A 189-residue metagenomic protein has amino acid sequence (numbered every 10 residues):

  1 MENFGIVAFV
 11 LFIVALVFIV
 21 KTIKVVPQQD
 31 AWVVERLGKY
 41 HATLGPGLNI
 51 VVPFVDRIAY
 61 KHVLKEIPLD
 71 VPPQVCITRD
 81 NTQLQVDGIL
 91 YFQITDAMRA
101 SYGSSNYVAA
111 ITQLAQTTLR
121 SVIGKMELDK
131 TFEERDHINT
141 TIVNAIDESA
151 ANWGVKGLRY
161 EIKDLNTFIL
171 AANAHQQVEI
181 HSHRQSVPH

Functional and structural regions predicted by a protein language model:
E2-I23: Single-pass alpha-helical transmembrane signal-anchor segments
F4, L44-P46, H183: Feature targets compositionally biased, intrinsically disordered low-complexity regions with long contiguous runs
I13-L16, A172, S186: Prokaryotic Sec-type signal peptides and long signal-anchor helices with extended Leu/Ile/Val-rich h-regions
A15-F18, D30, L119, V178: A general, composition-driven signal for non-globular sequence regions
V17-L37: Transmembrane-cytosolic junction motif
V34-G45, N49-Q177: Amphipathic, interface-forming alpha-helical segments with heptad-repeat character
Q177-H189: Assembly-interface segments of oligomeric complexes
